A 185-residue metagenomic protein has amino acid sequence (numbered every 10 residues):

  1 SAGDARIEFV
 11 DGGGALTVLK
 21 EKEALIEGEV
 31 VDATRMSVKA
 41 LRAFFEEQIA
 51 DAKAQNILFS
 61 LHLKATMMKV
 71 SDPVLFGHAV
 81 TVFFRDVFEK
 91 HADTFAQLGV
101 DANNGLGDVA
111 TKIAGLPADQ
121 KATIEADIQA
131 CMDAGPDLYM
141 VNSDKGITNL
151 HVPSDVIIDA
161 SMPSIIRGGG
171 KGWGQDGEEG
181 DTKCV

Functional and structural regions predicted by a protein language model:
S1-G77, D86-V185: Extended, well-ordered protein cores
